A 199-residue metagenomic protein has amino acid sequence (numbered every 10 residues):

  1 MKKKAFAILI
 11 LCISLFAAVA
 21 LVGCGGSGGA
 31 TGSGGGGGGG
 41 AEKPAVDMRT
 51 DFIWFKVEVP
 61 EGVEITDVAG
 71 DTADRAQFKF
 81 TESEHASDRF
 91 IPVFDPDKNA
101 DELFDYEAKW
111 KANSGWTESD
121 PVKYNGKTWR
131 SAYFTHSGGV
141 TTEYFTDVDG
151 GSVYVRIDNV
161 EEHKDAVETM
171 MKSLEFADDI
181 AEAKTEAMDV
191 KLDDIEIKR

Functional and structural regions predicted by a protein language model:
M1-L11: Bacterial N-terminal signal peptides that target proteins for export
V19-G23: C-terminal motif of bacterial Sec signal peptides marking the signal peptidase cleavage site
G25-S27: Bacterial signal peptide processing site
G34-A73, D189, E196: N-terminal "mature-domain start" segment
E42-M48, D74-F78, K123-Y133: Short, hydrophobic/aromatic-rich segments at coil-to-beta transitions
F52-E102, S137: Secretory pathway targeting signatures of secreted, lumenal, and periplasmic proteins
V63, V155-R199: Surface-exposed amphipathic alpha-helical segments
K109-G151, I157-D158, L192-K198: Signature of long, low-cysteine stretches enriched in small and polar/charged residues
